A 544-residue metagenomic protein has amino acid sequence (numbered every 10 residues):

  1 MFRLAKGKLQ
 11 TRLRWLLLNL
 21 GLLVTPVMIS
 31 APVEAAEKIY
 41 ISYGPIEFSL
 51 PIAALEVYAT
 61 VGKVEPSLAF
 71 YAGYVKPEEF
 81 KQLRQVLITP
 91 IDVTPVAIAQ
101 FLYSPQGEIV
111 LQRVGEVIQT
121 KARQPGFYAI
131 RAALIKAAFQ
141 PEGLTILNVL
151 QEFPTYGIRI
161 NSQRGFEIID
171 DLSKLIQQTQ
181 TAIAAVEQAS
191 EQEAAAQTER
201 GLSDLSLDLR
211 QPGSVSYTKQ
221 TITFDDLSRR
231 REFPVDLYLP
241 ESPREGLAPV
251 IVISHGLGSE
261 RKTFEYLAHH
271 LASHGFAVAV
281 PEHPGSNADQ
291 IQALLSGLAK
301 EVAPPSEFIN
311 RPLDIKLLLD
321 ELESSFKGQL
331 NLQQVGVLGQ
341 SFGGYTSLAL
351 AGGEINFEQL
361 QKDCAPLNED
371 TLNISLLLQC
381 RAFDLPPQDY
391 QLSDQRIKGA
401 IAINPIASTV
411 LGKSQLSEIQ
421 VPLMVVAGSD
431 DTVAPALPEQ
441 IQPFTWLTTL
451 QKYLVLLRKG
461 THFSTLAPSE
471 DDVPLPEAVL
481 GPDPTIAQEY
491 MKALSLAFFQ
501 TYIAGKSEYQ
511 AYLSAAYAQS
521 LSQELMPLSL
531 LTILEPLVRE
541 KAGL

Functional and structural regions predicted by a protein language model:
F48-P51, A59-L202: Mature extracellular/secreted ectodomains of secretory-pathway proteins
Q192-G246: N-terminal cap/lid segment of alpha/beta-hydrolase-fold proteins
G246-G256: Short beta-strand element of the alpha/beta-hydrolase
G256, G339-S347: Gly/Ala-rich beta-loop-alpha elbow adjacent to hydrolase catalytic centers
G258, K262-E265, H270, E282-I309 (+1 more regions): Cap/lid segment of the alpha/beta-hydrolase catalytic domain
K300-L332, A349, Q359-L378, P386: Alpha/beta-hydrolase active-site loop
I419, V425-A427: Short beta-strand/loop motif that positions the catalytic acidic residue of the alpha/beta-hydrolase fold
T432-E439: Conserved alpha/beta-hydrolase "acid-adjacent" motif
